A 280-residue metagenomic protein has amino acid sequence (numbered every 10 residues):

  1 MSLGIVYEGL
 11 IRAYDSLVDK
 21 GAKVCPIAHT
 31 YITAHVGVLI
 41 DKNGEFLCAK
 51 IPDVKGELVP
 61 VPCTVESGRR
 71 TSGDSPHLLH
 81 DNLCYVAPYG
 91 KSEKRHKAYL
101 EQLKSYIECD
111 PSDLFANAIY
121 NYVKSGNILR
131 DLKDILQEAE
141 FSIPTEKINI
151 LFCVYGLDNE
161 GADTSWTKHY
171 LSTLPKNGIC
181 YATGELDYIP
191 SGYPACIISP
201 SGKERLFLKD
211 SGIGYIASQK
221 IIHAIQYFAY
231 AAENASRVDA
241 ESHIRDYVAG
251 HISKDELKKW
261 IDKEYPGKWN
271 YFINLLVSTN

Functional and structural regions predicted by a protein language model:
M1-G178, L206-N280: Conserved phosphate-interacting/catalytic interface
T183-E185: Short Cys/His-rich metal-coordination motifs, predominantly Zn2+-binding knuckles/fingers
Y188: Surface-exposed, flexible loop/turn segments at secondary-structure boundaries
S191-L206: Cysteine-rich micro-motifs
